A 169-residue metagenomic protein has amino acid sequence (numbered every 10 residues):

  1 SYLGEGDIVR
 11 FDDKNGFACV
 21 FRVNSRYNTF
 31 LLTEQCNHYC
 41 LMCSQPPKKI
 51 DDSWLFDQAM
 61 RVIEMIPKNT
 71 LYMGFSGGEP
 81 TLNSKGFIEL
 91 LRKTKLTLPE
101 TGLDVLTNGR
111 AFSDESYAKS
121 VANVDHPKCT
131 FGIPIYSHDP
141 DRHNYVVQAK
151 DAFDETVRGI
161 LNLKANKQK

Functional and structural regions predicted by a protein language model:
Y2-G4, V23, I66-N69, D125: Flexible, charged surface loops at secondary-structure boundaries
Y2-T29, P47: N-terminal [4Fe-4S]-dependent radical SAM core
L3-G4, T33-N37, I66, R92-L96 (+1 more regions): A broad, low-specificity signal for short, low-complexity segments enriched in glycine/proline and polar/charged
V20-R22, F30, M65, K95 (+1 more regions): Generic marker of residues within folded, mature protein domains
F21-D57: Canonical Radical SAM [4Fe-4S] cluster-binding loop centered on the CxxxCxxC motif and its immediate flanking residues
N28, M60-I63, I88-L91, Y117-A122 (+1 more regions): Generic structural signal for well-ordered alpha-helices, preferentially at hydrophobic/aromatic core positions
S44-L55, K68-N83, K95-E115, V124-R158 (+1 more regions): Core AdoMet radical
L163-K169: Short, intrinsically disordered, charge-balanced linker/junction segments flanking boundaries in proteins
